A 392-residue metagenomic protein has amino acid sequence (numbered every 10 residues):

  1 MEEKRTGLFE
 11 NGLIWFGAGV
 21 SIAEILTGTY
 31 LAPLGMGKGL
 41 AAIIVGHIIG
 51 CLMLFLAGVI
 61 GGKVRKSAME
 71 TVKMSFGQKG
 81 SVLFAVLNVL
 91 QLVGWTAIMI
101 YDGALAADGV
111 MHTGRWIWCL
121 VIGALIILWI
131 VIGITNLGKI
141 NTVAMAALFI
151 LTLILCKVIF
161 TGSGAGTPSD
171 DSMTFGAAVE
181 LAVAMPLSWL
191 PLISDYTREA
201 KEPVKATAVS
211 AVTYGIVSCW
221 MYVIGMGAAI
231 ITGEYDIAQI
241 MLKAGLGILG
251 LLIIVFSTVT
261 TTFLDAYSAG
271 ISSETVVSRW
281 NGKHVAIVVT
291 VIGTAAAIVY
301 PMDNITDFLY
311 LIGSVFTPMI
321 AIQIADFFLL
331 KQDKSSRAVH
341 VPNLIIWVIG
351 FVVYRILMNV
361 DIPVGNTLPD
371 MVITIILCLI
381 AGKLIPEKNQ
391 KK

Functional and structural regions predicted by a protein language model:
M1-K38, N136, T174-V179, P191 (+2 more regions): Membrane-interface "cap" regions at the ends of multi-pass membrane proteins
R5, D170, A321-K392: C-terminal membrane-solvent junction of multi-pass transporters and transport-like membrane proteins
I14-A18, F84-V89, V110-I132, M145-C156 (+3 more regions): Transmembrane alpha-helical segments of multi-pass small-molecule transport proteins
T29-G58, G80, Y214, P369 (+1 more regions): Extracellular loop-to-transmembrane helix junctions
Y30-P33, V59, I98, D102-V110 (+5 more regions): Membrane-water interface regions at transmembrane-helix termini and the short interhelical loops of multi-pass membrane
I44-F76, L83-V89, G382-N389: Juxtamembrane transmembrane-helix boundary signature
G80-T113, V259-T275: Hydrophobic transmembrane alpha-helices that form the core helical bundles of multi-pass secondary transporters
I117-I159, S169-D170, T207-Y214, L309-A321 (+1 more regions): Membrane-interface loop-to-helix entry segments
